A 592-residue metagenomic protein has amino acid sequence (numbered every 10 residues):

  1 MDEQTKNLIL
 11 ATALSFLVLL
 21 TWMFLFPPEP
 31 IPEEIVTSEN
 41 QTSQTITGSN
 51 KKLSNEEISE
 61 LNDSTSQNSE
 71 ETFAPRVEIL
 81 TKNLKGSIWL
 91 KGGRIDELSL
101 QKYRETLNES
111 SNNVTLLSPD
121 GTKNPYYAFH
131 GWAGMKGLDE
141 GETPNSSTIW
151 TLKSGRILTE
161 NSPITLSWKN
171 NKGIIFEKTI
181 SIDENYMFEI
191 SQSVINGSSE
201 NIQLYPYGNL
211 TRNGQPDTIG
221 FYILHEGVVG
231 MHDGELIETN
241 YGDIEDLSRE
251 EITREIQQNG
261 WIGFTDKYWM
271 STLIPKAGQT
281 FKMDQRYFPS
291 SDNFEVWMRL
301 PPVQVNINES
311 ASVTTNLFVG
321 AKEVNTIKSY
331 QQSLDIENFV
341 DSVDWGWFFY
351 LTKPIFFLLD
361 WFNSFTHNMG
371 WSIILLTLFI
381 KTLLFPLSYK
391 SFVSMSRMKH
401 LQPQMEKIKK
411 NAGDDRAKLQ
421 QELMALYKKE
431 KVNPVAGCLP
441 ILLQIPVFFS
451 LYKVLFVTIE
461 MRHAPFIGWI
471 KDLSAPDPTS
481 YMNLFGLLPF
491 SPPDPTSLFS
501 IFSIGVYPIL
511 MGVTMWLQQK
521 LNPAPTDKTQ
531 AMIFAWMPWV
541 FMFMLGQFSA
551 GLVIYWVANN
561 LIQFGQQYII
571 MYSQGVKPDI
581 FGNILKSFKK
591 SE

Functional and structural regions predicted by a protein language model:
M1, S54-L61, I244, F264: Intrinsically disordered, low-complexity regulatory regions of eukaryotic regulatory proteins
M1-Q41, I88, S191-S193, L204-Y222 (+1 more regions): Helix-loop-helix
T5, S49-K51, E177: Generic cytosolic/nucleocytoplasmic N-terminal low-complexity/intrinsically disordered segments
N7, L61-D63, E70-T72, P163-T165 (+9 more regions): Short secondary-structure boundary micro-motifs
F24-L116, F588-E592: Juxtamembrane extramembrane loops of integral membrane proteins
R76, L80-E337: Soluble non-transmembrane domains of integral membrane proteins
